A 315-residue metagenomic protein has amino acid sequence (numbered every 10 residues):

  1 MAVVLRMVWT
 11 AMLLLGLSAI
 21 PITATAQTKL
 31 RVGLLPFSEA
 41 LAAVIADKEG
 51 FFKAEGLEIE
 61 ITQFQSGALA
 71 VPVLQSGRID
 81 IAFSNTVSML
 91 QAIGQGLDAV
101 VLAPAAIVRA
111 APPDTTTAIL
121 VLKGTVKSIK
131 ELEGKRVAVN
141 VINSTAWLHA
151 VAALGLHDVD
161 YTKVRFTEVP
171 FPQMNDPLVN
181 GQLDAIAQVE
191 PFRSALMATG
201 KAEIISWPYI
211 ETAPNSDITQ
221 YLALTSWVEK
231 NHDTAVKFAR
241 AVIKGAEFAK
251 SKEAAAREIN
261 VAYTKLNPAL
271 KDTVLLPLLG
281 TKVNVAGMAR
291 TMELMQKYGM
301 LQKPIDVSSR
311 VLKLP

Functional and structural regions predicted by a protein language model:
M1-L5: N-terminal secretory signal peptides that target proteins for export/translocation
V8-I20: Bacterial N-terminal signal peptides
I20-A26: Sec/Tat signal peptide C-region and signal peptidase I cleavage site
A26-H157, E168, D184, N215: Short, glycine-/small- and polar/acidic-enriched structural segments that line small-molecule recognition paths
F83-G96, V151, D184-A202, L294-M300: A ligand-binding cleft/hinge motif common to bilobed small-molecule-binding domains
V87, F166-T167, P172-I259: Pocket-lining segment of extracytoplasmic ligand-binding domains
V228-Q302: Secondary-structure end/capping motifs
M295-P315: Conserved C-terminal helix/tail region of periplasmic/extracytoplasmic solute-binding proteins
